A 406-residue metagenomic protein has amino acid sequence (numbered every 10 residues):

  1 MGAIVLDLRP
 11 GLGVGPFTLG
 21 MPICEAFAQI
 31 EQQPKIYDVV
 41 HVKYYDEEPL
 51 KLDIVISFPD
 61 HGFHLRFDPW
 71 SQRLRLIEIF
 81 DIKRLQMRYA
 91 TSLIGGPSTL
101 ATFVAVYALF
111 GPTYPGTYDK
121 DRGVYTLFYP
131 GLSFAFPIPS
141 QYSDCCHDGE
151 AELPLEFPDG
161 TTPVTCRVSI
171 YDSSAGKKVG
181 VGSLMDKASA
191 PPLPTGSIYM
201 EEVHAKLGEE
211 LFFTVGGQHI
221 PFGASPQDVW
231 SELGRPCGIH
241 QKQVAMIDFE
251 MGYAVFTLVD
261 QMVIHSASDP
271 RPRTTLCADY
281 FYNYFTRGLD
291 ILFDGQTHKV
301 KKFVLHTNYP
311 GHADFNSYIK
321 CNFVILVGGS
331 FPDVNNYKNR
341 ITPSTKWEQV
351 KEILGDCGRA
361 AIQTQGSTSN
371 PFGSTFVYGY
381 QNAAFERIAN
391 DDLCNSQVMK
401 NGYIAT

Functional and structural regions predicted by a protein language model:
M1-T406: Short helix/turn-capping signatures at newly exposed starts of structured segments
